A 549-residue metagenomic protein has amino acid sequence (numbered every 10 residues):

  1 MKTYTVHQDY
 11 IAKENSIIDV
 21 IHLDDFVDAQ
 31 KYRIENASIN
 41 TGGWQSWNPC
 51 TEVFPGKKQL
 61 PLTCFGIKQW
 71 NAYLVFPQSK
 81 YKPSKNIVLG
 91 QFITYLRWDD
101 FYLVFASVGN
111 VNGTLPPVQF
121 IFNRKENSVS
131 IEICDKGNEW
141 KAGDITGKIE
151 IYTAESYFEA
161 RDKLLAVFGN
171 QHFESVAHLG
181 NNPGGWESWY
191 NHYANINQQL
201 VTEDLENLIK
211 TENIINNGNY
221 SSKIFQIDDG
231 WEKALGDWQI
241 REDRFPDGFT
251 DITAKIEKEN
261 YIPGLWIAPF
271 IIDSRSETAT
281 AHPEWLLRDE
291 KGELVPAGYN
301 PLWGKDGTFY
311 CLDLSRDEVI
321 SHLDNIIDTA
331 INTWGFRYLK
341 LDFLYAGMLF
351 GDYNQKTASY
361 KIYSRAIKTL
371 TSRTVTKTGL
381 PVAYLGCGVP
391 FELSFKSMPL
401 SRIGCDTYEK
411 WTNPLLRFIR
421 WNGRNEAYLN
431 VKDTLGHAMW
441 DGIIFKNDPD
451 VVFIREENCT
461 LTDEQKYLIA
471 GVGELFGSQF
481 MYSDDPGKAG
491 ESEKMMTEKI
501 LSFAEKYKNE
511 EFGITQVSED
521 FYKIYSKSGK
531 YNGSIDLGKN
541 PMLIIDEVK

Functional and structural regions predicted by a protein language model:
M1-L164: N-terminal accessory beta-strand-rich subdomains and adjacent acidic, glycine-rich linkers that precede catalytic cores
V129, K136-N138, Y220, K233 (+6 more regions): Mature catalytic domains of secreted/periplasmic carbohydrate-active enzymes
N182-W186, Y190-D328, A346-G351: Aromatic-lined carbohydrate-binding/catalytic grooves of carbohydrate-active enzymes
H192-I196, E232-L235, F270-R275, A346-F350 (+5 more regions): Flexible loop/turn segments at secondary-structure boundaries
S222, G335-F336: A structural motif
F225, L339-L341: Hydrophobic residues within beta-strands of alpha/beta enzymes
T280-E318, R365, T371-K488: Glycan-recognition surfaces
I469, G473-M481, G513-K549: Carbohydrate-binding surface patches
